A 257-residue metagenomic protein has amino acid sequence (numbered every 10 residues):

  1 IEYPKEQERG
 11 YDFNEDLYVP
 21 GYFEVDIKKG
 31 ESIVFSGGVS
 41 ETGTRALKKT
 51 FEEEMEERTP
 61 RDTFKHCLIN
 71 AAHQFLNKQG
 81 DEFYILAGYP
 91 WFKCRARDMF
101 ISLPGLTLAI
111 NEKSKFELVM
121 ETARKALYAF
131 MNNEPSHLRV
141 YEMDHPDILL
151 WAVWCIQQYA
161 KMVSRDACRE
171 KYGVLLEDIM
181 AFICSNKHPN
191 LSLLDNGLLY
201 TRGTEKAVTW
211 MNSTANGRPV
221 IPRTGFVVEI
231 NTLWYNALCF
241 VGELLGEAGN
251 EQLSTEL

Functional and structural regions predicted by a protein language model:
I1-L257: Acidic, mature catalytic/reactive cores of soluble proteins
